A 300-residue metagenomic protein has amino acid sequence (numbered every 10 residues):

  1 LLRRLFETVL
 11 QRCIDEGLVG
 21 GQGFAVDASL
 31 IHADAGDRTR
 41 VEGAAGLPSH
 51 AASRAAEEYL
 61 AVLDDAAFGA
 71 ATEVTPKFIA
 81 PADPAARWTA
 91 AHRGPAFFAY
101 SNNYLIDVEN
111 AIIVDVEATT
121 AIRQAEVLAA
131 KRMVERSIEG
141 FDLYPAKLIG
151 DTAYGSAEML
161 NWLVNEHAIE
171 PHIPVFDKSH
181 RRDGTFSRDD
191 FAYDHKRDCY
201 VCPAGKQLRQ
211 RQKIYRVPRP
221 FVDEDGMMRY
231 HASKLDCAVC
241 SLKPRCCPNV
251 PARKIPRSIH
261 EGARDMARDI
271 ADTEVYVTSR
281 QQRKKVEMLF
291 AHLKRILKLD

Functional and structural regions predicted by a protein language model:
L1-D300: Anion-binding and metal-coordination hotspots
